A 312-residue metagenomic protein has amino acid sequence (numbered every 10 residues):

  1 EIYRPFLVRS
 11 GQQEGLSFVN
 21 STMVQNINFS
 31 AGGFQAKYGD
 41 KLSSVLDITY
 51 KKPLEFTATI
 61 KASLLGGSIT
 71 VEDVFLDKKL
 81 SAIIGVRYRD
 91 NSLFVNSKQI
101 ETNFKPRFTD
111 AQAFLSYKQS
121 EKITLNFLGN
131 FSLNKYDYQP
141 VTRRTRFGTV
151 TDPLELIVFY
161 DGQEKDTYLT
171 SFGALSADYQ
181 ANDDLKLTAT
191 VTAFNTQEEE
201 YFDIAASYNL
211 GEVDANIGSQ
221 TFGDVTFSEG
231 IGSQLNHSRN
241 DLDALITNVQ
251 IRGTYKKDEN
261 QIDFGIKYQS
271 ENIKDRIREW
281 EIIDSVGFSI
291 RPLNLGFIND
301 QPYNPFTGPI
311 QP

Functional and structural regions predicted by a protein language model:
I2-F29: Short acidic/polar hinge/loop motifs at secondary-structure boundaries that mediate gating or recognition
V8-Q13, F29-S30, K51-L54, V95-Q99 (+5 more regions): Extracytoplasmic loops and strand-loop junctions of Gram-negative outer membrane beta-barrel proteins
T22-F29, S44-V45, T49-A62, D77-V86: Transmembrane beta-strand segments of Gram-negative outer membrane beta-barrel proteins
N26, S43-D47, S68-T70, Q112-A113 (+3 more regions): Membrane-embedded beta-strand positions in outer-membrane beta-barrel channels/transporters
A31-G33, Y50, L64-G66, F75 (+5 more regions): Transmembrane beta-strands of outer-membrane beta-barrel pores
G39-K41: Short glycine/proline-enriched turns and hinge-like loops at secondary-structure junctions
T59, L65-Y88, E101-P140, E164-A193: Transmembrane beta-barrel wall of Gram-negative outer-membrane proteins
K118-L133, Q163-P312: Face-selective signature of the C-terminal outer-membrane beta-barrel domain
